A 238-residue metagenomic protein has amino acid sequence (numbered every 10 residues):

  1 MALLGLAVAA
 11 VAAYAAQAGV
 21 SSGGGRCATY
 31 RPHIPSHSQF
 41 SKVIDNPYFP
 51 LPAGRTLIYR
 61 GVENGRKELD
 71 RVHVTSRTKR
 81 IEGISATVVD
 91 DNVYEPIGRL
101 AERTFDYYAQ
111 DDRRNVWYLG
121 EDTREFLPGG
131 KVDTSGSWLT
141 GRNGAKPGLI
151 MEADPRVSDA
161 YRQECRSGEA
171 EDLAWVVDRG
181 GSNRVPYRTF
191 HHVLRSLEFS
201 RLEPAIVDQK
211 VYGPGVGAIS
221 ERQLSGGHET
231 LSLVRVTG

Functional and structural regions predicted by a protein language model:
M1-A18: Secretory targeting and sorting signals
Y14, G19-G238: Conserved functional acidic sites
